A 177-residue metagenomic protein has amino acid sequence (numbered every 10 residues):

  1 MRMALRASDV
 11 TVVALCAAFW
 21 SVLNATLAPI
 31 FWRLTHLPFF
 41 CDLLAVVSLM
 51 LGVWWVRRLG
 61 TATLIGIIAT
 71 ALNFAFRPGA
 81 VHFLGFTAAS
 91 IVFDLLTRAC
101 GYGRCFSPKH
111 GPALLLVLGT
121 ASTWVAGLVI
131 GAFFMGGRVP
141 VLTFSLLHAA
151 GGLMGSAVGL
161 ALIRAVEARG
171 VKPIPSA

Functional and structural regions predicted by a protein language model:
M1-W55, G60: Hydrophobic transmembrane alpha-helices
V10-L15, L43, V47, L59-I67 (+3 more regions): Hydrophobic alpha-helical transmembrane segments
A17-T26, I67-F76, L118-L128: Aromatic-anchored segments of alpha-helical transmembrane domains
V22-F31, L59-G60, F74-G79, V129-G137: Transmembrane helix-loop junctions in multi-pass membrane proteins
T26-L37, A69-R98: Interfacial aromatic-anchored transmembrane helix boundaries in multi-pass membrane proteins
S48-L49, A88, V92, V158: Hydrophobic/aromatic residues in alpha-helical transmembrane segments
L51-L64, C100-P108: Membrane-helix interface "capping/anchor" motifs
S107-A177: Membrane-embedded alpha-helical hairpins and interfacial helices in multi-pass inner-membrane proteins
